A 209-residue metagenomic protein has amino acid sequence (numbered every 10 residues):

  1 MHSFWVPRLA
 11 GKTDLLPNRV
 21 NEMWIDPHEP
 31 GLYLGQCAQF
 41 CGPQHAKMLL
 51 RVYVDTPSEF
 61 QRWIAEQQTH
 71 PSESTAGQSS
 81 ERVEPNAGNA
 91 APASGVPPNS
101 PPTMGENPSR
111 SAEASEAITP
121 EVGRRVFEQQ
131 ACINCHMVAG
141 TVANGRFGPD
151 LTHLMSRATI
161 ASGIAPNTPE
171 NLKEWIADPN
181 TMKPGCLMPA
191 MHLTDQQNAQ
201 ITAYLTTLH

Functional and structural regions predicted by a protein language model:
S3, L34-K47, E121-D150, R157-S162 (+2 more regions): Periplasmic/extracellular electron-transfer cofactor-ligation site, primarily the c-type cytochrome heme-c attachment
R8-L9: Short amphipathic beta-strand segments in non-cytosolic proteins
T13-T69, T75-G77, A87: Extracellular/periplasmic metallocenter environments
M23, S111-E113, T159-G163: Second-shell loop/turn segments in exported
E59-E128: Electrostatic cytochrome c docking/interface patches
Q61-T69, W175-M182, C186-H209: C-terminal capping alpha-helices of c-type cytochrome domains
